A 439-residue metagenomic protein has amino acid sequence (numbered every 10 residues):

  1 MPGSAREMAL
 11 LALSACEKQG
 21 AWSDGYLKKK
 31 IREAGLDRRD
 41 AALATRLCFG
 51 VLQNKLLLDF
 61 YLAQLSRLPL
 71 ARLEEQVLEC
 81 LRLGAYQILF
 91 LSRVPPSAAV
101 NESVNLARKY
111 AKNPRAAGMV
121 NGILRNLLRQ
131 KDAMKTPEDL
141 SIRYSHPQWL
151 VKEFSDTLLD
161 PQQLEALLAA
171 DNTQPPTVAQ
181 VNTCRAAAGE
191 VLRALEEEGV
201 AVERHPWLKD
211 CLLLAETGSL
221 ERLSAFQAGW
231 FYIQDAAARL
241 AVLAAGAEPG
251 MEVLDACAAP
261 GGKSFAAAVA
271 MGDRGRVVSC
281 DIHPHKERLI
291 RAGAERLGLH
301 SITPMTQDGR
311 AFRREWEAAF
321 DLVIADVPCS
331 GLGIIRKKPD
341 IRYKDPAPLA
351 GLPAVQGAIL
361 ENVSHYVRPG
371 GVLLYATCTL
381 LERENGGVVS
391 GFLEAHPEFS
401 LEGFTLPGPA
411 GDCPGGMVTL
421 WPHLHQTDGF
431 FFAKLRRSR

Functional and structural regions predicted by a protein language model:
M1-R439: S-adenosylmethionine
